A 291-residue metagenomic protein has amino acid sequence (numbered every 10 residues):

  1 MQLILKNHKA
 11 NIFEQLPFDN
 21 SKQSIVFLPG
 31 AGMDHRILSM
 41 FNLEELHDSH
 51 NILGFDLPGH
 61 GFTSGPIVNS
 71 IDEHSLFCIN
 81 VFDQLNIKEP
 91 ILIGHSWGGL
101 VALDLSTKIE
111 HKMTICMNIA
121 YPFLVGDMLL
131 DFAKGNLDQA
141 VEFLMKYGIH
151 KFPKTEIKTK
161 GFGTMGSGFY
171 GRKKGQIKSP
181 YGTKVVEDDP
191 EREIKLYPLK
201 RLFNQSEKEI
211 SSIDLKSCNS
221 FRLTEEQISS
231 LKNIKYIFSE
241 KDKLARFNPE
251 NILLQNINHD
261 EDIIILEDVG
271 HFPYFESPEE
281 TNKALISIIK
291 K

Functional and structural regions predicted by a protein language model:
M1-K9: N-terminal cap/lid segment of alpha/beta-hydrolase-fold proteins
H8, M40, H50-I93, W97 (+1 more regions): Active-site loop/oxyanion-hole signature of alpha/beta-hydrolase fold enzymes
H8-S64: Conserved HGGG/HGGXW glycine-rich cap/lid loop of the alpha/beta-hydrolase fold
P29-A31, P90, G94-S96, S239: Conserved alpha/beta-hydrolase "nucleophile elbow" surrounding the catalytic nucleophile
E44, S230-V269: Conserved loop-alpha-helix segment in the C-terminal half of the alpha/beta-hydrolase fold that carries the catalytic
K88-V125: Conserved hydrolase catalytic core segment
D131-S229: Conserved alpha/beta-hydrolase catalytic His-Asp/Glu region
L244, V269-N282: Catalytic histidine-centered segment of alpha/beta-hydrolase-like enzymes
